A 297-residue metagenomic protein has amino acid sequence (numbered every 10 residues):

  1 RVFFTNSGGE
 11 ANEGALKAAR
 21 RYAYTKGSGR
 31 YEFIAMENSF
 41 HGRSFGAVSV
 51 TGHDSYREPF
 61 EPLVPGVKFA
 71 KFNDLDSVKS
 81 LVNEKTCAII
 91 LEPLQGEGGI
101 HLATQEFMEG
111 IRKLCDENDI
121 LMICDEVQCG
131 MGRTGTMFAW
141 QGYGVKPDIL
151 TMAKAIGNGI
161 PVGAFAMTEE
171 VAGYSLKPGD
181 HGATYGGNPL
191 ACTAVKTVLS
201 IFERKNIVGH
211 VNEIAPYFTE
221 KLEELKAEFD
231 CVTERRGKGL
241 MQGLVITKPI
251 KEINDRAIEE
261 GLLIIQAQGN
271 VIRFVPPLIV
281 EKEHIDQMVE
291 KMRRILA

Functional and structural regions predicted by a protein language model:
R1-A297: Conserved N-terminal phosphate-binding loop of PLP-dependent enzymes in the Aspartate aminotransferase
